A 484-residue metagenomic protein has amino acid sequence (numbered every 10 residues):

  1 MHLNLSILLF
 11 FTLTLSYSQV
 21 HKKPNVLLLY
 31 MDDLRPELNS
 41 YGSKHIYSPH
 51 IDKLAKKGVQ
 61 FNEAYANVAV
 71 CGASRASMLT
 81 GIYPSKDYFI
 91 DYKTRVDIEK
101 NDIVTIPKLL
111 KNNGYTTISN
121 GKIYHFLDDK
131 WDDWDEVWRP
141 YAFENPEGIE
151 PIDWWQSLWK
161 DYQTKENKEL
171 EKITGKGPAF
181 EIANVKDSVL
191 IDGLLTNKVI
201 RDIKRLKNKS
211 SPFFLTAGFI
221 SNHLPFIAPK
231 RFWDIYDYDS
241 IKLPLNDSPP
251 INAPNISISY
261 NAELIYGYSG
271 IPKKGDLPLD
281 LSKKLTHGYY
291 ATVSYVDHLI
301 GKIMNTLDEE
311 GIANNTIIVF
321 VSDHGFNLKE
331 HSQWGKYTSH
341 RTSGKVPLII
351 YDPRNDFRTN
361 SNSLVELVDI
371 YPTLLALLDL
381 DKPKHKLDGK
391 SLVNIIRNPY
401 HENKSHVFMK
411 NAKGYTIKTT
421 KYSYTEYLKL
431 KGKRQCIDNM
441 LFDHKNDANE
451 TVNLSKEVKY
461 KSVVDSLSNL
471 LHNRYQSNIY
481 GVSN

Functional and structural regions predicted by a protein language model:
H2, S16-Y427, K431-D438, A448-N473 (+1 more regions): Formylglycine-dependent sulfatase
N4-T14: Sec-dependent N-terminal signal peptides
L441-F442: Short hydrophobic beta-strand that contains or immediately precedes a catalytic carboxylate
K445: Residues forming the ATP-binding cleft of Hanks-type serine/threonine protein kinase domains
Q476: Short Cys/His-centered divalent metal-binding micro-motifs
